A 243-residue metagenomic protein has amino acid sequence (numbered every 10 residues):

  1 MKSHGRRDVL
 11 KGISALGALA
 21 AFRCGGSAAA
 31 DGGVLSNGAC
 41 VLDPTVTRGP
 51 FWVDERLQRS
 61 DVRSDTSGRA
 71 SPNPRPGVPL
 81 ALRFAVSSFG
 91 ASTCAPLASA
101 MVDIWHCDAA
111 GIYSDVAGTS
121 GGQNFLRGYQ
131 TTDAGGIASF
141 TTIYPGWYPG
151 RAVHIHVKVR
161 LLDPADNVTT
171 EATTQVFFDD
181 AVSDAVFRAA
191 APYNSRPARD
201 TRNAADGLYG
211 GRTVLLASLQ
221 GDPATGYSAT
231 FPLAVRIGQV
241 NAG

Functional and structural regions predicted by a protein language model:
M1-A20: N-terminal secretory signal peptides and thylakoid transit peptides that target proteins across membranes
K11, F187-R188, L216: Compositionally biased amphipathic helical and low-complexity segments enriched in hydrophobic
A28-G32: Boundary at the C-terminal end of the N-terminal hydrophobic targeting segment
G33-G210, R236-G243: Beta-strand-dominated extracellular/periplasmic modules and repeats in secreted or surface-exposed proteins
R202, L216-G243: C-terminal, well-folded lobe of enzymatic/effector domains
